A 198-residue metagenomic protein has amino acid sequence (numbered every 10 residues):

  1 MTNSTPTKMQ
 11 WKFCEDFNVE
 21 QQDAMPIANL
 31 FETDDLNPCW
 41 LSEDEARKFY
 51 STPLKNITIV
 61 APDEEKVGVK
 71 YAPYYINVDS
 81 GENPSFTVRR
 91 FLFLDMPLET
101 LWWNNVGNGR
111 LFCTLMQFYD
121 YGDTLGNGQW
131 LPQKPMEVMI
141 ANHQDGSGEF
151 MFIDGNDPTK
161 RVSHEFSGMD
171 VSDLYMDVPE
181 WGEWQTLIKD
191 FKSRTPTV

Functional and structural regions predicted by a protein language model:
T2-P53, D120-V198: Long terminal segments
F49, I57, L101-W103, M116 (+1 more regions): Generic detector of bulky aromatic hydrophobic side chains
Y50-S85: Short, well-structured hydrophobic secondary-structure segments
I57-E65, V88-D95, F112-Q129, I140-H143 (+1 more regions): Aromatic-rich beta-strand edge motifs centered on tyrosine
K70, P97-L98, G146-G148: Hydrophobic residues embedded in beta-strands of well-ordered beta-sheets
Y71, P84-V88, E99, L111-L115 (+1 more regions): Short, surface-exposed coil-to-beta transition loops
Y75-R90, E99-G107, A141, M151-G155: Beta-turn initiation residues at beta-strand->coil junctions
